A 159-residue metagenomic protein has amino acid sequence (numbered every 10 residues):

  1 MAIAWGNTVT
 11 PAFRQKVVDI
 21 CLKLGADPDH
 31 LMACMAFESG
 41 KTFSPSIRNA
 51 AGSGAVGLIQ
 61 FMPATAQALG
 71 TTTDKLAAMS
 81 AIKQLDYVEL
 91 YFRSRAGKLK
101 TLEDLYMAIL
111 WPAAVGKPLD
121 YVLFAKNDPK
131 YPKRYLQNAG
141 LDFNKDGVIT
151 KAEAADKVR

Functional and structural regions predicted by a protein language model:
M1-W5, D156-R159: N-terminal secretory targeting signals
A2-A139: Catalytic glycan-binding domains that act on GlcNAc-containing polysaccharides
D142, D146: Acidic carboxylate motifs that coordinate Ca2+ or other divalent cations, activating on Asp/Glu
V148, A152-A154: A recognition module on extended beta-rich or small alphabeta surfaces enriched in W/G with H and D/E
